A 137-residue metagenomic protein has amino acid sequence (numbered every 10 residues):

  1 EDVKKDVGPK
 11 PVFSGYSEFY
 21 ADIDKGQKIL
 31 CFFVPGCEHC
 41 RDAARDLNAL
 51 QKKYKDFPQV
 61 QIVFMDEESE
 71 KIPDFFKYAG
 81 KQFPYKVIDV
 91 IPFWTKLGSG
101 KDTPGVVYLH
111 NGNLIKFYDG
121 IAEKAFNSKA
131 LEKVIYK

Functional and structural regions predicted by a protein language model:
E1-A21: N-terminal "domain-start" segment that seeds a small globular fold
F19-R41, Q59: Short active-site neighborhood of thiol/selenol oxidoreductases, capturing the structured segment around
F32-G36, F64-E67, D119-G120: Structural motif
E38-D42, K53, Y136: C-terminal luminal/periplasmic domains and tails of membrane-associated envelope-modifying transferases
A43-K77: Structural microenvironment flanking redox-active thiols in thiol-disulfide oxidoreductases
Y78-G105: Short, internal strand/loop/helix patches that form the active-site neighborhood or redox-interaction surface
L97-K137: Non-catalytic, surface beta->alpha helical segment in thiol-disulfide oxidoreductase systems
